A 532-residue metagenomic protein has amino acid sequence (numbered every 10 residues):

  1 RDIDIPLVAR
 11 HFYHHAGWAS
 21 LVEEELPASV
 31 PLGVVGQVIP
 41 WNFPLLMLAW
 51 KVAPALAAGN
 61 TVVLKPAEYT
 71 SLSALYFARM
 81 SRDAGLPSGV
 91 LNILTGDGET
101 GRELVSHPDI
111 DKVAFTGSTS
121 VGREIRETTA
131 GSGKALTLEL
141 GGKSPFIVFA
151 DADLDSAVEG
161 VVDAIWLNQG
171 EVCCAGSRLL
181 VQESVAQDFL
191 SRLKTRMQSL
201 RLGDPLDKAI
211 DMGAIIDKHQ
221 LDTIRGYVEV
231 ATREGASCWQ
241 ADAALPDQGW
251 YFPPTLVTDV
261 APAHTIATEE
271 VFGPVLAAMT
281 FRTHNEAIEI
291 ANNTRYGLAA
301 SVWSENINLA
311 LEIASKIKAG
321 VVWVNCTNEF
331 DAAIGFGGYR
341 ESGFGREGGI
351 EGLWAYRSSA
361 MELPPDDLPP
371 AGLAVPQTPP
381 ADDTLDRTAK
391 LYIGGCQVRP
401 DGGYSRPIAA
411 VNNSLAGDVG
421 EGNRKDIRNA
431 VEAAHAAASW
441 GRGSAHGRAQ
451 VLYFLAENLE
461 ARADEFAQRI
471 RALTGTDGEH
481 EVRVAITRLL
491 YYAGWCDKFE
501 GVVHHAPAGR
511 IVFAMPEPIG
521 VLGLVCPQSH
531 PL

Functional and structural regions predicted by a protein language model:
R1-E23, N412-F499, G509: Glycine-rich loop-to-alpha-helix module at the N-terminal edge of alpha/beta enzyme cores
H11-S156, F281, F499-L532: Rossmann-like NAD(P) dinucleotide-binding subdomain of oxidoreductase/dehydrogenase enzymes
A16-S20, S81, G85, P108 (+18 more regions): Structural signal for hydrophobic packing residues in well-ordered secondary-structure cores of soluble enzyme domains
Q37, F146-F149, R178-E183, M212-T223 (+6 more regions): Short, well-ordered beta-strand elements within core beta-sheets of diverse protein domains
G59, L91, V113, G142 (+9 more regions): Residue-level signal for inorganic ion chemistry
L86, I110, I147, R201 (+7 more regions): Conserved C-terminal structural/oligomerization subdomain of aldehyde/semialdehyde dehydrogenase
S120-A261, H284-N285, E289-I290, V324 (+1 more regions): ALDH superfamily catalytic-core signature
P365-L415: N-terminal glycine-rich, Lys/His-bearing helix-loop that initiates the first secondary-structure elements of many
